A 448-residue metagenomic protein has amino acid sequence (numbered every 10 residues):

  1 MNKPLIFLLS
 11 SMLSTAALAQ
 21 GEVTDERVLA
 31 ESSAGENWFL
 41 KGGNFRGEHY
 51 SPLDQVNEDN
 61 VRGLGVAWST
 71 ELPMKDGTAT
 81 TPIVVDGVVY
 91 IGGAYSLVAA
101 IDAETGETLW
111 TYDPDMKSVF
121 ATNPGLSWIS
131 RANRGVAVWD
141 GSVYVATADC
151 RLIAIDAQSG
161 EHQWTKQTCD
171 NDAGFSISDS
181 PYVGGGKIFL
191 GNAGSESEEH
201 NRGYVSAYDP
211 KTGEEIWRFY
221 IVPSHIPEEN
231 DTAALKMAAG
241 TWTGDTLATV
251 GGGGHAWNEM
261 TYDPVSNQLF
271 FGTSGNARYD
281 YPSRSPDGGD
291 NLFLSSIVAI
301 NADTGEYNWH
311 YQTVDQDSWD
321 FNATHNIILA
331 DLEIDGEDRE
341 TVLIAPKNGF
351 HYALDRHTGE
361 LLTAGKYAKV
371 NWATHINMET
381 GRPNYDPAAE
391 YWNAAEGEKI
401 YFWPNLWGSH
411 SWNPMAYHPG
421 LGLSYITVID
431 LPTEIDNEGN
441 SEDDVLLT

Functional and structural regions predicted by a protein language model:
N2-L18: Gram-negative bacterial Sec-dependent N-terminal signal peptides
G21-V66, H225-K236, P387-E390: Blade/loop signatures of beta-propeller domains
W38-G42, G77-L97, G125-R151, S176-E199 (+5 more regions): Repeat-blade elements of multi-bladed beta-propeller folds
G47-C169: N-terminal cofactor/phosphate-binding cores enriched in small/glycine residues, especially glycine-rich loops such as
V56-D59, I101, I155-D156, Y208 (+3 more regions): Hydrophobic/aromatic beta-strand positions that recur at structurally equivalent sites within the blades
T70-T81, T111-A137, H162-S180, Y220-E259 (+5 more regions): Extracytoplasmic beta-rich repeat domains
I155, R202-E214, D287-G305, H357-G359: Beta-propeller blade signature
L190-G203, G244, F271-N291, K399 (+1 more regions): Short, conserved, GDST-rich strand-edge loop motifs in beta-rich repeat architectures
